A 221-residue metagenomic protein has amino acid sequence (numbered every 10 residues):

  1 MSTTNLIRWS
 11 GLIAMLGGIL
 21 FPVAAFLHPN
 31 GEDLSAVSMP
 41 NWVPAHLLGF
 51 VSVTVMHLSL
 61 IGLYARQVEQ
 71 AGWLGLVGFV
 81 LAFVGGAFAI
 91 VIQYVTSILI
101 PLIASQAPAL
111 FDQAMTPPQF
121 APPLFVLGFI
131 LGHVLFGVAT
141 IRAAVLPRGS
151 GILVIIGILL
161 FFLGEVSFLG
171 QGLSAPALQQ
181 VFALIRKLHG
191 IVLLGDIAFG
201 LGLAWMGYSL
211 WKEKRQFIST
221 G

Functional and structural regions predicted by a protein language model:
M1-G221: Hydrophobic, aromatic-enriched alpha-helical segments typical of multi-pass transmembrane helices
